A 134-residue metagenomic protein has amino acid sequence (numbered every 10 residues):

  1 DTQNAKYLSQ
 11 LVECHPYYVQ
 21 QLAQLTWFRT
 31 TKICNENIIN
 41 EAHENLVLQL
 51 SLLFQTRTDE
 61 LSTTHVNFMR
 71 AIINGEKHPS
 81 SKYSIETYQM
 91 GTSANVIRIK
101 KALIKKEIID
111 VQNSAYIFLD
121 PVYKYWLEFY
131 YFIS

Functional and structural regions predicted by a protein language model:
D1-L53, N113: Amphipathic alpha-helical "lid/sensor" segments that cap RecA-like P-loop NTPase cores
L48-S134: C-terminal leucine-rich, beta-strand-based interaction scaffolds used for sensing/assembly
